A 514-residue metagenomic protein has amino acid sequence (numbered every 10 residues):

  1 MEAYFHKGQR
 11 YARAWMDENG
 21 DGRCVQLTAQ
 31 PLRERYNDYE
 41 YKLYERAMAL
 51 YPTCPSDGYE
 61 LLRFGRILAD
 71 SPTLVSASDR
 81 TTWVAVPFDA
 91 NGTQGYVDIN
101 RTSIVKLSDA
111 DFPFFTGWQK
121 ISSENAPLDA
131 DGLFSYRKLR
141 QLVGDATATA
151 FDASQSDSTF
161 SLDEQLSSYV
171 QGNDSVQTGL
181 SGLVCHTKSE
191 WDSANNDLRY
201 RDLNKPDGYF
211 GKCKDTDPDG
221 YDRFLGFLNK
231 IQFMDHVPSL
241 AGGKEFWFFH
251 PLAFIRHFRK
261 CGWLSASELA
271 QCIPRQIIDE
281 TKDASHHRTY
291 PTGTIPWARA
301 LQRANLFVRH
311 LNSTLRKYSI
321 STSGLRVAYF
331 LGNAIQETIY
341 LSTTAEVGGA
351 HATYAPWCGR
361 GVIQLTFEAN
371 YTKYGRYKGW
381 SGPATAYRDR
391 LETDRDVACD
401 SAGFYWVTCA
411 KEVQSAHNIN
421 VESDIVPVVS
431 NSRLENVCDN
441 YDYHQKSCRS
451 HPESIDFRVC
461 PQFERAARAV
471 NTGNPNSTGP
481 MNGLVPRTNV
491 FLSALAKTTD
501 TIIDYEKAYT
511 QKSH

Functional and structural regions predicted by a protein language model:
M1-A328, G332, I339-V347, E412-H514: Cell-wall glycan-active module
I278-E280, T353-G379: Substrate-binding/active-site groove segments that recognize and process beta-1,4-linked N-acetyl-hexosamine
T314, A350, Y354-A355: Extended, non-catalytic subsegments within catalytic or DNA/protein-binding/adaptor domains
T344-H351, Y377-S381: "Short basic amphipathic alpha-helical interaction patches in structured regions
W380-R388, G473: Flexible glycine/proline-enriched surface loops and loop-helix/loop-strand junctions
T385-T393, T478-G479: Active-site rim elements
D389-D394, I455-V459: Exposed beta-sheet edge/beta-hairpin loop segments within beta-rich domains
